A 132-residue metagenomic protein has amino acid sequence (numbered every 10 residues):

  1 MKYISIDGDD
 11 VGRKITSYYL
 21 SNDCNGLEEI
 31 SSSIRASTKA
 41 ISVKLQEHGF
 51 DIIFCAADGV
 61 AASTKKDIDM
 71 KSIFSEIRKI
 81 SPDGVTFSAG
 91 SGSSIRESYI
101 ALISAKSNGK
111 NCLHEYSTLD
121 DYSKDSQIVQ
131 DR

Functional and structural regions predicted by a protein language model:
M1-R132: Regulatory and interdomain segments flanking nucleotide-handling catalytic cores in signaling/defense enzymes
